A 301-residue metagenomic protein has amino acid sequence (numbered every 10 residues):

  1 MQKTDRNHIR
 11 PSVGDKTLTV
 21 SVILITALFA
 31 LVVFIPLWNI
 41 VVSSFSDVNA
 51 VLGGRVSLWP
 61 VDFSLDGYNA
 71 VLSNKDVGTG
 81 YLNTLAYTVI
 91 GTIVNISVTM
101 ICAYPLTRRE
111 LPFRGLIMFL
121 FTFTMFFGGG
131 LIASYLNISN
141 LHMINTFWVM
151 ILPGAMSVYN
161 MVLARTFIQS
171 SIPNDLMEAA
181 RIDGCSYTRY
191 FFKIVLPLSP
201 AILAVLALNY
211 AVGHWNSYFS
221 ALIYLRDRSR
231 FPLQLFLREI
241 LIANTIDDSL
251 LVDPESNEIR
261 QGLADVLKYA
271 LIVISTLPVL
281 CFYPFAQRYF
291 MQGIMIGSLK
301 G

Functional and structural regions predicted by a protein language model:
Q2-G301: A hydrophobic, multi-pass inner-membrane permease signature
